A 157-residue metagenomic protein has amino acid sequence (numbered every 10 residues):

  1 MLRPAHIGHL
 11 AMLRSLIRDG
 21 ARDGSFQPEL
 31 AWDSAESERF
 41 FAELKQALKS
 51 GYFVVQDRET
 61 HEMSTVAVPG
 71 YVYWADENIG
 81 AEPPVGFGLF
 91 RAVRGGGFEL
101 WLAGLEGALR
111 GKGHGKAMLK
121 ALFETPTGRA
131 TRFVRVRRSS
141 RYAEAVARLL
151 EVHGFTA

Functional and structural regions predicted by a protein language model:
M1-S15, G24-F26: A short beta-loop-alpha structural element at the N-terminal edge of CoA-dependent acyl/N-acetyltransferase catalytic
R18-T60: Conserved GNAT-fold acetyl-CoA-binding loop/helix
Y52-H61, V66-G88: Conserved beta-hairpin
R91, G96-G107: Conserved acetyl-CoA binding element of GNAT-fold acetyltransferases
L109-A121: Conserved acetyl-CoA pyrophosphate-binding loop and the N-cap/start of the following alpha-helix in GNAT-like
R110, R135-E151: Conserved beta-strand-loop-alpha-helix junction that forms the acyl-donor binding cleft
F155-T156: Beta-rich extracellular carbohydrate-active architectures
